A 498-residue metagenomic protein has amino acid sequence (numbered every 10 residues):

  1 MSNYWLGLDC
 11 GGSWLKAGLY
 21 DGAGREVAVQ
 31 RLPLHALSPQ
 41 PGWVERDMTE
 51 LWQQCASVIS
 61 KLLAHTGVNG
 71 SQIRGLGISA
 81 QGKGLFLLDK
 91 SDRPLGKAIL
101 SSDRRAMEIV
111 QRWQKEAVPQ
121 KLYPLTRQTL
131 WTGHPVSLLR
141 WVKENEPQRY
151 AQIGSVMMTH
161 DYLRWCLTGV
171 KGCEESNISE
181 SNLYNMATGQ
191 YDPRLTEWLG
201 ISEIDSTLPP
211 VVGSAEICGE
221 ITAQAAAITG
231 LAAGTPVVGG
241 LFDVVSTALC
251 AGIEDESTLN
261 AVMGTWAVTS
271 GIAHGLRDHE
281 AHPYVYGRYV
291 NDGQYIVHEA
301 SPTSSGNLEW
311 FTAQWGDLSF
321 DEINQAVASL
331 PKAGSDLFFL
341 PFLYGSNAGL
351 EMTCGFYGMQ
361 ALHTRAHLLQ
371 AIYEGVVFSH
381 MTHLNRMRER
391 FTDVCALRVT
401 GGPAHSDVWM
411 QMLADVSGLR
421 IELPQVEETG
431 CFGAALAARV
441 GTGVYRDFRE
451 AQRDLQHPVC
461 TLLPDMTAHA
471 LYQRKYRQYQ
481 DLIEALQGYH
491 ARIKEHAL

Functional and structural regions predicted by a protein language model:
M1-K97, P124, Q152, A226-A227 (+3 more regions): N-terminal glycine/serine-rich phosphate-binding loop of ATP-dependent small-molecule kinases, especially carbohydrate
L6-G7, M107, Q114-T126, W131 (+4 more regions): Active-site core segments that coordinate phosphate-bearing ligands/cofactors across diverse enzyme families
G24, D47, L76, D103 (+3 more regions): Residue-level signal for inorganic ion chemistry
A64-S101, T129-G133, S155, R164-N185 (+2 more regions): Short beta-strand-loop/turn "lid" adjacent to the catalytic site in phosphate-handling enzymes
G200-G213: A conserved helix-loop-beta module that forms one wall/lid of the active-site cleft in ATP-utilizing catalytic domains
